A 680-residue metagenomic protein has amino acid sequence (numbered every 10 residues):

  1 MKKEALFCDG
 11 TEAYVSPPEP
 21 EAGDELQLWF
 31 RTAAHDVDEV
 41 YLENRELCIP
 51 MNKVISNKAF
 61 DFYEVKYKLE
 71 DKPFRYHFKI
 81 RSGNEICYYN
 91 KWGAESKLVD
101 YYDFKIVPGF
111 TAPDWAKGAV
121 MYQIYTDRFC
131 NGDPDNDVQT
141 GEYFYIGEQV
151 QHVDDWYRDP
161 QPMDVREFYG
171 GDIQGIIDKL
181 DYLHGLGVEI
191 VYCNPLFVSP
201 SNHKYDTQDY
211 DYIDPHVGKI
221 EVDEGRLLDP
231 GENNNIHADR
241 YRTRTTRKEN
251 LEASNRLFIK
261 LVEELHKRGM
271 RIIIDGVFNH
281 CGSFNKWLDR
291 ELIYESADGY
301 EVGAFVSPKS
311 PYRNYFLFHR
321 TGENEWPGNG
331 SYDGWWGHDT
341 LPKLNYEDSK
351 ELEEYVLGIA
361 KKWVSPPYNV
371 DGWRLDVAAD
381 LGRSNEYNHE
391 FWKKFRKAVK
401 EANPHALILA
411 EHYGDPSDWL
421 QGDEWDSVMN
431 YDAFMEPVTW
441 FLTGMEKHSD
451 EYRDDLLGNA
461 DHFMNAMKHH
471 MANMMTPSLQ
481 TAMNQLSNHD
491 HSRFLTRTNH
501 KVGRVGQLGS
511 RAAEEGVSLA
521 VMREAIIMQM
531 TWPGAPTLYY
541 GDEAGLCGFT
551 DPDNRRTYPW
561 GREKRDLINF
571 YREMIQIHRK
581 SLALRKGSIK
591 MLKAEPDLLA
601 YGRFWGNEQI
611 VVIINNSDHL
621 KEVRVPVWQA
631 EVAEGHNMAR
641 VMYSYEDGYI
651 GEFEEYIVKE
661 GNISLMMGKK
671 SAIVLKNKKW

Functional and structural regions predicted by a protein language model:
M1-Y125, N131, D137-T140, I146-E148 (+6 more regions): Carbohydrate-interacting/catalytic domains
F30, I124, L183, C193 (+11 more regions): Conserved, mostly hydrophobic/aromatic
D36, V120, G187, D206 (+2 more regions): Short loop/turn motifs at secondary-structure junctions
V120-Y122, V191-C193, I272-I274, W373 (+4 more regions): Hydrophobic faces of well-ordered beta-strands that scaffold small-molecule active sites in alpha/beta enzyme cores
T126-E189, P195-P367, F395, E401 (+1 more regions): Substrate-binding/active-site clefts of carbohydrate-active enzymes
T126-R128, V191-H203, D275-N285, D376-L381 (+3 more regions): Short, solvent-exposed turn/loop segments enriched in Gly/Ser/Thr/Pro and often Arg
V165-D172, R290, S296-V302, V306-G322 (+3 more regions): Extended substrate-binding grooves/exosites of carbohydrate-active enzymes
F284-D289, A360-K361, P367, W392 (+7 more regions): Conserved alpha/beta catalytic core and glycan-binding cleft of carbohydrate-active enzymes
